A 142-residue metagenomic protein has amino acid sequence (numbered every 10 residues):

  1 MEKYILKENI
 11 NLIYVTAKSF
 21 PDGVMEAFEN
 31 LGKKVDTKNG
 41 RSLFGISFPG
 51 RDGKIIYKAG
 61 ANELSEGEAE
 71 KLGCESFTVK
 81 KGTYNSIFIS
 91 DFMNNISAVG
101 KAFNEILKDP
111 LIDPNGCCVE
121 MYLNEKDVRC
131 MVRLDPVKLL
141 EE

Functional and structural regions predicted by a protein language model:
M1-E142: A solvent-exposed interaction/effector surface
